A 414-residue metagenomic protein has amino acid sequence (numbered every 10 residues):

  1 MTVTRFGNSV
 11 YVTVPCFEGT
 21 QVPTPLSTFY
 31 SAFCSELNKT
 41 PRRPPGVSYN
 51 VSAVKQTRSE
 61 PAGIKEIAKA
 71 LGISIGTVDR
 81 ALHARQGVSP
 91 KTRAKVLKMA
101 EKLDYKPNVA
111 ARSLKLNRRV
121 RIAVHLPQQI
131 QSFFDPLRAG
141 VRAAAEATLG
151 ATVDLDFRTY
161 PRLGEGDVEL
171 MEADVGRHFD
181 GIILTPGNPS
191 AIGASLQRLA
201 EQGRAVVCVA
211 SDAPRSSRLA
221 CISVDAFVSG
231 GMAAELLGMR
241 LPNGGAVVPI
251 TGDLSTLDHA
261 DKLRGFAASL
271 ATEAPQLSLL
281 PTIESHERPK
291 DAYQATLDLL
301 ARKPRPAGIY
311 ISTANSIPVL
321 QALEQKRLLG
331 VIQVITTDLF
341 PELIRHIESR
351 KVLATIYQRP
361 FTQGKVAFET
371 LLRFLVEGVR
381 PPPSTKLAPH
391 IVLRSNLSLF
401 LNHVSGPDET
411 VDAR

Functional and structural regions predicted by a protein language model:
M1-K55, Q325: Short, intrinsically disordered or compositionally biased N-terminal tails of bacterial proteins
G46-L116: N-terminal helix-turn-helix DNA-binding module of bacterial transcription factors
P107-E169: Amphipathic helical "hinge" segments at domain boundaries
P127-D135, D156-V168, N188, I222-M232 (+5 more regions): Hinge/beta->alpha junction and helix N-cap segments in small-molecule ligand-binding domains
I182-A200, F266, P281-E342: Hydrophobic alpha-helical
N188-V228, F340-S349: Flexible loop/hinge segments that line or gate small-molecule binding clefts
S229-V247: A conserved helix-loop-strand patch within extracytoplasmic ligand-binding domains of the periplasmic binding
L270, R359-R414: Hinge/cleft segment of the Venus flytrap/periplasmic-binding protein
